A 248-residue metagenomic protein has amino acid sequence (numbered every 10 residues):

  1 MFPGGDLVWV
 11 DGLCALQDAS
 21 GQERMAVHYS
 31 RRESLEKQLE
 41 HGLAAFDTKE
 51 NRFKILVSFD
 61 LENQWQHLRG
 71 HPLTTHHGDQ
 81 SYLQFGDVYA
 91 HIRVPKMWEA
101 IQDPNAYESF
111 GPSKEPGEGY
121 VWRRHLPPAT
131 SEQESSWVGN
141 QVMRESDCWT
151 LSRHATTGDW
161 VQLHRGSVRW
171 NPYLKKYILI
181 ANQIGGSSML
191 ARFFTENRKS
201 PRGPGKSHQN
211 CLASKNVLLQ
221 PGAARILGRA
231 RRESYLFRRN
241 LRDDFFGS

Functional and structural regions predicted by a protein language model:
M1-S248: Carbohydrate-active catalytic/glycan-binding domains of CAZyme proteins, especially the secreted or lumenal ectodomains
